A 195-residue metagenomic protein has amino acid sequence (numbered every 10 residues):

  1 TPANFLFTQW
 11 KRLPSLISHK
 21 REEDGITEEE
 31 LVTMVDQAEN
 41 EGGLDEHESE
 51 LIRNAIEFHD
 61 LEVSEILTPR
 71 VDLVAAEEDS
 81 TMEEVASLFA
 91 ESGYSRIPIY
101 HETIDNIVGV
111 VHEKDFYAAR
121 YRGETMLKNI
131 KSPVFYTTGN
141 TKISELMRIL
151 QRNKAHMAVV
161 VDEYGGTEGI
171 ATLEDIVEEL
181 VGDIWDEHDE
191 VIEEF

Functional and structural regions predicted by a protein language model:
T1-P14: Hydrophobic alpha-helical segments of integral membrane proteins, encompassing both true transmembrane helices
H19-F195: Soluble cytosolic regulatory domains appended to membrane proteins
